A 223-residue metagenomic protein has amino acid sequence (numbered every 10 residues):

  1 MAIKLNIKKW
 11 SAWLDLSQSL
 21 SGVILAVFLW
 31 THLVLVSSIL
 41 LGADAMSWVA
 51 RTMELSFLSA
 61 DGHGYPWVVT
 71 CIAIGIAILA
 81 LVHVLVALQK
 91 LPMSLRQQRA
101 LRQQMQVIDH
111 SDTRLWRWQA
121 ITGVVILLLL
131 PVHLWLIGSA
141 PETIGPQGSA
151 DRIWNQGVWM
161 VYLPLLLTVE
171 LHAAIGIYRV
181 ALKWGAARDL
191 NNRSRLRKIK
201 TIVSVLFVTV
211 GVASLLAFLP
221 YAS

Functional and structural regions predicted by a protein language model:
M1-S223: Membrane-embedded alpha-helical bundles that constitute the cytochrome b-like, heme-associated redox core of multi-pass
